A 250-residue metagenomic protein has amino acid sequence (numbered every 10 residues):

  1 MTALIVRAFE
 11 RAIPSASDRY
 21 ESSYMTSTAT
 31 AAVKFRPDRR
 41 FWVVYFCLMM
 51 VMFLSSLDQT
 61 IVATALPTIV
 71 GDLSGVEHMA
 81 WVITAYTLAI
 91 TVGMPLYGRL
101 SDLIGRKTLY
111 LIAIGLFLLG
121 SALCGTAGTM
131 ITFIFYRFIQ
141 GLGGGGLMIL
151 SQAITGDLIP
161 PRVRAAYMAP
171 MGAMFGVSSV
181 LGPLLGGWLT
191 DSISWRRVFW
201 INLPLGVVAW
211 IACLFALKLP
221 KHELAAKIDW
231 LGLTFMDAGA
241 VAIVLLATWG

Functional and structural regions predicted by a protein language model:
T2, V6-E10, A89, G145 (+2 more regions): Hydrophobic residues within membrane-embedded alpha helices
T2-I5, F9-R40: Intrinsic disorder in cytosolic terminal tails and internal cytosolic loops of multi-pass membrane transporters
R11-P14, V51, H222: Generic alpha-helical structural signal
Y24-F215: Transmembrane-helix bundle of Major Facilitator Superfamily
D191-G250: Hydrophobic transmembrane-helix bundles of small-molecule transporters
